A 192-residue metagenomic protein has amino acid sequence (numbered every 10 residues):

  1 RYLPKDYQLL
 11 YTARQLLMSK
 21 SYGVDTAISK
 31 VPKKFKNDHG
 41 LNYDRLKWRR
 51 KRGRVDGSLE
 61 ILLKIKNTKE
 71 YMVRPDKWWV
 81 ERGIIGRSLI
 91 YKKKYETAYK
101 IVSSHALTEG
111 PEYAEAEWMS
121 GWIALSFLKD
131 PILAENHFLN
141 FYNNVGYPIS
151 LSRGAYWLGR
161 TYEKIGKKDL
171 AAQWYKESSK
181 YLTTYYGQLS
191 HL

Functional and structural regions predicted by a protein language model:
R1, N143-H191: Repeat-solenoid scaffold signature
R1-Y7, I28-D38, R50-K51, L63-D76 (+4 more regions): Solenoid-like repeat scaffolds
L9, N42-R45, R82, E117 (+2 more regions): TPR repeat positional signature
L16, R49, L89, A124-L125 (+2 more regions): Residue at a conserved register position within TPR or TPR-like alpha-solenoid repeats
R52, K92, F127-L128, I165: Structural motif corresponding to the intra-repeat A-B loop/turn of tetratricopeptide repeats
V55, Y95, D130-P131, K168 (+1 more regions): TPR-repeat structural position
